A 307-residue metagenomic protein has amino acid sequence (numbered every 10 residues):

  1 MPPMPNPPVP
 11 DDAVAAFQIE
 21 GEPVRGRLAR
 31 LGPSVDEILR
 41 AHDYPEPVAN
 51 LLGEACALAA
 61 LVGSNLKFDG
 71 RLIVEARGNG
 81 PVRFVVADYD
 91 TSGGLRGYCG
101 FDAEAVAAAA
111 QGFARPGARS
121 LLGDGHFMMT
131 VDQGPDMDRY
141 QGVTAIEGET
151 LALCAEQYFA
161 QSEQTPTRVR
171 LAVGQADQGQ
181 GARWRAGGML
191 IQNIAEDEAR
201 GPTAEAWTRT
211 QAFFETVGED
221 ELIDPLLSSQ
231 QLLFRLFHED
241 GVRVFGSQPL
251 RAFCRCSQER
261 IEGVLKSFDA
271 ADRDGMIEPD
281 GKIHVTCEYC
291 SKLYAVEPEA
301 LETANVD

Functional and structural regions predicted by a protein language model:
P2-G246: Interaction interfaces in information-processing and related assembly proteins
Q211, E215-D307: Cys/His-clustered metal-coordination modules, chiefly Zn-binding fingers
